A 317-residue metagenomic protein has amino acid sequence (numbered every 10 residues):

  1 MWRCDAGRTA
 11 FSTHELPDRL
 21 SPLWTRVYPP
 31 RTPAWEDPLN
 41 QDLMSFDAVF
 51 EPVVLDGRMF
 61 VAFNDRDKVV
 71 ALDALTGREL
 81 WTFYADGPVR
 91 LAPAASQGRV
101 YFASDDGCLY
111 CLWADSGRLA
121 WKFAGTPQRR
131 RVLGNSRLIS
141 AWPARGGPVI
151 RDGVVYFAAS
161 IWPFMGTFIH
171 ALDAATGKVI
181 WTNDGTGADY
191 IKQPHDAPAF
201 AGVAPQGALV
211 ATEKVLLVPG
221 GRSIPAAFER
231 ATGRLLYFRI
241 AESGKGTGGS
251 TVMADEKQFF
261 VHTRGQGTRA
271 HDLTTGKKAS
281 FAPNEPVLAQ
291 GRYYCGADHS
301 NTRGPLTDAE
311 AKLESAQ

Functional and structural regions predicted by a protein language model:
M1, D42-V69, F83-Y110, R137-H170 (+5 more regions): Repeat-blade elements of multi-bladed beta-propeller folds
M1-P38, F123-G125: Blade/loop signatures of beta-propeller domains
F11-T13, W35-E36, A74, L112-A114 (+8 more regions): Short, solvent-exposed loop/turn and secondary-structure capping segments
L16-P17, F63-T76: Beta-propeller domains
W24, W35-Q41, R78-F83, W121 (+5 more regions): A short beta-strand motif characteristic of beta-propeller blades
P30-R31, D86-P88, G125-Q128, G187-A188 (+1 more regions): A short acidic/small-residue loop/turn micro-motif
D73-T76, W113-S116, A174-T176, E229-T232 (+1 more regions): Short loop/turn segments that connect beta-strands within beta-propeller blades
L75-L80, G87, Q97, A120: Secondary-structure-rich domain cores
